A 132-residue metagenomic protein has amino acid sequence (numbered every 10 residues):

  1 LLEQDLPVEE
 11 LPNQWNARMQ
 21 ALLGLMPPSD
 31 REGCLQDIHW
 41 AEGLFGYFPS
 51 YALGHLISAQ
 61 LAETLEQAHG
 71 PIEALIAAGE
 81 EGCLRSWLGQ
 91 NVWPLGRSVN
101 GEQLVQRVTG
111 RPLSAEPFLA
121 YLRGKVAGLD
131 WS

Functional and structural regions predicted by a protein language model:
L1-S132: C-terminal, non-catalytic "cap/extension" segments appended to globular domains
